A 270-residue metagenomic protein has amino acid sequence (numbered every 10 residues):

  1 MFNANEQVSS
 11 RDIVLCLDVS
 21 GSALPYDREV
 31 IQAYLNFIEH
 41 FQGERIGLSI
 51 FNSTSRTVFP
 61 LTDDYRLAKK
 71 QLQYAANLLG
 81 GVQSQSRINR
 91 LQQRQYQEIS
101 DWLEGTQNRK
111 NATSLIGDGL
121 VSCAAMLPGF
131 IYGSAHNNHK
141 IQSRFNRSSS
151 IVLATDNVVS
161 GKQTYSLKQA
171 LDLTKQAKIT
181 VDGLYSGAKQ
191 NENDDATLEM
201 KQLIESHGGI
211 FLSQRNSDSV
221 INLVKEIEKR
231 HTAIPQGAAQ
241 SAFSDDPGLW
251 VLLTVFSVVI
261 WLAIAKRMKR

Functional and structural regions predicted by a protein language model:
M1-N3, A233-R270: C-terminal signal-anchor/stop-transfer transmembrane helix together with its immediate cytosolic, Lys/Arg-enriched
E6-I13, G21-N52, F59-Y74: …and closely analogous acidic/polar surface helices at protein-protein or active-site interfaces in A-domain-like
D12, L203-P247: Juxtamembrane amphipathic/hinge helix adjacent to a transmembrane helix
D18: Residues that scaffold, gate, or flank divalent-cation-dependent active/transport sites
L24-Y26, R56-P60, V159-T164, N191-D195 (+1 more regions): Extracytoplasmic/secreted cell-surface and envelope-processing proteins
L35-I46, Q73-G80, A124-Y132, K175-Q176 (+3 more regions): Sec-exported extracytoplasmic/periplasmic mature domains
I46-E104, A196-K201: Short beta-strand-loop
Q107-S114, D118-M126, F130-S150, A154-Q202 (+1 more regions): VWA/integrin I-like adhesion module and closely mimicked acidic/polar interface patches used
